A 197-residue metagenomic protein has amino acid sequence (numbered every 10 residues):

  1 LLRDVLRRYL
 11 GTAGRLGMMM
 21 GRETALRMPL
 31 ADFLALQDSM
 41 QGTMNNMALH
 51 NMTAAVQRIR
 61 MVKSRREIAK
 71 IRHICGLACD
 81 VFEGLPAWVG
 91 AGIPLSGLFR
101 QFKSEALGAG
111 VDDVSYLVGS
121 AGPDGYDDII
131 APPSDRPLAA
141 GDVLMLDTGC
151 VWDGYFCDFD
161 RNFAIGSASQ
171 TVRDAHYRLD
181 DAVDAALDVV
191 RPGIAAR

Functional and structural regions predicted by a protein language model:
L1-R197: Active-site neighborhoods and metal-handling regions in enzymes and metal-associated proteins
